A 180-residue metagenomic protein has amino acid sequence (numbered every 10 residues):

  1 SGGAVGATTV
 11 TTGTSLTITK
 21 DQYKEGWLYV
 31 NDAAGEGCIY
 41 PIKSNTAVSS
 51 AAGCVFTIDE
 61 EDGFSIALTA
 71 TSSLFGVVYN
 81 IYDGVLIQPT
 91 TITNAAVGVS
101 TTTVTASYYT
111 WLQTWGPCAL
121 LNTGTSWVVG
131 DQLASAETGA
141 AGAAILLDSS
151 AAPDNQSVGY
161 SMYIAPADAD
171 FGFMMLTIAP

Functional and structural regions predicted by a protein language model:
S1-T11, S15-K20, D32-P180: Extracellular receptor-binding modules and their adjoining Ser/Thr/Gly/Asp/Asn-rich linkers
E25-D32: Short conserved beta-strand and strand-loop elements enriched in small hydrophobics with frequent Asp/Gly
